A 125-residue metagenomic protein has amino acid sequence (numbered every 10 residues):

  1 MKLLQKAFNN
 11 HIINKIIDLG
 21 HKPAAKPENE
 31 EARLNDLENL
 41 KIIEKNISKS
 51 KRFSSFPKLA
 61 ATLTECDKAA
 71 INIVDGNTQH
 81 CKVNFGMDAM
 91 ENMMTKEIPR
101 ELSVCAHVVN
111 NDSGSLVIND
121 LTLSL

Functional and structural regions predicted by a protein language model:
K2-K51: Signal-transmission linkers at sensory-effector interfaces
K22-N29, T64, A70-V74, N110: Short low-complexity stretches enriched in small and charged residues
R33, P57, C105: Generic structural marker for isolated residues within well-ordered, non-membrane alpha-helices of soluble domains
L37, N46, L59, V117-N119: Catalytic cores of transferase enzymes with a strong primary signal for eukaryotic protein kinases
N46-K82: Helix-loop-beta substructure at the N-terminus of cytosolic sensory domains that couple signal/ligand detection
D67-K68, V74-N84, A89-L125: Regulatory sensory and allosteric helical modules in signal-transduction proteins and certain transcription factors
